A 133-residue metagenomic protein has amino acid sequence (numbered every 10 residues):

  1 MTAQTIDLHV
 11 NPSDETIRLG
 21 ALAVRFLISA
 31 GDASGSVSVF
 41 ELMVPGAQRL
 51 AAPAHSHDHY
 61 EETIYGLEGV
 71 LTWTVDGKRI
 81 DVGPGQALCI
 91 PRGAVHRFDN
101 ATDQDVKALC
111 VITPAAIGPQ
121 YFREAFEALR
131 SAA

Functional and structural regions predicted by a protein language model:
L8-V10, T16-I17, G77-V95: Short acidic-glycine-tyrosine-enriched beta hairpin
T16-A54, Y60-E61: A short glycine-rich, His/Asp/Glu-containing loop-to-beta-strand
D32-G35, P45-R49, V70-L71, V95 (+1 more regions): Short, charged/polar surface micro-motifs in flexible loops or helix N-caps
E41, V75-G77, P84, R92 (+2 more regions): Residue-level recognition of conserved beta-strand positions in structured domain cores
E41-P45, S56-T74, V111-T113: Short, conserved beta-strand element in jelly-roll/cupin
T63, V70-T72, R79, V95 (+1 more regions): Structural motif
R92-P119: Ligand-binding loop in jelly-roll beta-barrel domains
F122-A133: Acidic/histidine-enriched, glycine/proline-rich intrinsically disordered or flexible terminal extensions
